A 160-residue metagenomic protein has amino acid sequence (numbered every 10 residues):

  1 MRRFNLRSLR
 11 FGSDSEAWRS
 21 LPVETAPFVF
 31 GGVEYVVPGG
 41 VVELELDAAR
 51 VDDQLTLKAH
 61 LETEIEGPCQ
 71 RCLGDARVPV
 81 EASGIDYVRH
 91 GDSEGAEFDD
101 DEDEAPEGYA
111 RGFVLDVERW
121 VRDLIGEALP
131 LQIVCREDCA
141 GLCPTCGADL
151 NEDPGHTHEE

Functional and structural regions predicted by a protein language model:
M1-E160: Structured interface patches
